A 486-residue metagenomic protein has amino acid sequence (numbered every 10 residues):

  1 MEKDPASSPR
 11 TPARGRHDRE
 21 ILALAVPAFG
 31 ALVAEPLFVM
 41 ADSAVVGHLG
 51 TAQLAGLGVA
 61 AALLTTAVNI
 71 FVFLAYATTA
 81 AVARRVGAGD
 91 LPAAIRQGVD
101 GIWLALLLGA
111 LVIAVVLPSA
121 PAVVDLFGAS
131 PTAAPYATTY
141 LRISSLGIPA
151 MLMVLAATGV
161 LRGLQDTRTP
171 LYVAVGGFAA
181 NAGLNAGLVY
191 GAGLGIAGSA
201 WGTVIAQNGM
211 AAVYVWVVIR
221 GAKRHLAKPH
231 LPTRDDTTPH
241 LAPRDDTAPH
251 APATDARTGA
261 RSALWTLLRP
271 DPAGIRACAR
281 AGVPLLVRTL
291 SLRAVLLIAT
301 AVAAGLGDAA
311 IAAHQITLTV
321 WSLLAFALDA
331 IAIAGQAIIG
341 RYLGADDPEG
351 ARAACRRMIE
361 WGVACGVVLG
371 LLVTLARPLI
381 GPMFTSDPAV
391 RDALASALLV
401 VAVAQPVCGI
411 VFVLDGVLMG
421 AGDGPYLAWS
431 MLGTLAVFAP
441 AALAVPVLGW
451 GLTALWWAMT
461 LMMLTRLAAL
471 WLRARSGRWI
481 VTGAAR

Functional and structural regions predicted by a protein language model:
M1-A28, V82-P149, G183, G187 (+3 more regions): Short alpha-helical transmembrane segments in multi-pass integral membrane proteins
A23, V45-T65, T132-T139, I196-A197 (+5 more regions): Interfacial/gating helices of multi-pass transporter permease domains
A23-D42, I143, V154, A206 (+3 more regions): Transmembrane helical elements of multi-pass membrane transporters/channels
L32-P36, N69, G109, I113 (+13 more regions): Residue-level hotspots within the lipid-embedded alpha helices of multi-pass solute transporters
V33, L37-A55, V124-P131, G187-L194 (+3 more regions): Helix-terminus/linker motif at the lipid-water interface of multi-pass membrane proteins
H48-T51, R85-A88, G163-L164, G191-G193 (+4 more regions): Helix-loop interface residues and adjacent transmembrane-helix termini in multi-pass membrane transporters, primarily
G56-A114, V154-Q165, T169-P170, A313-L371 (+3 more regions): Small-residue-rich hydrophobic transmembrane alpha-helices
A75, T79, I143-R162, P170-N181 (+5 more regions): Short runs within selected transmembrane alpha-helices of multi-pass transporters and secretion channels
